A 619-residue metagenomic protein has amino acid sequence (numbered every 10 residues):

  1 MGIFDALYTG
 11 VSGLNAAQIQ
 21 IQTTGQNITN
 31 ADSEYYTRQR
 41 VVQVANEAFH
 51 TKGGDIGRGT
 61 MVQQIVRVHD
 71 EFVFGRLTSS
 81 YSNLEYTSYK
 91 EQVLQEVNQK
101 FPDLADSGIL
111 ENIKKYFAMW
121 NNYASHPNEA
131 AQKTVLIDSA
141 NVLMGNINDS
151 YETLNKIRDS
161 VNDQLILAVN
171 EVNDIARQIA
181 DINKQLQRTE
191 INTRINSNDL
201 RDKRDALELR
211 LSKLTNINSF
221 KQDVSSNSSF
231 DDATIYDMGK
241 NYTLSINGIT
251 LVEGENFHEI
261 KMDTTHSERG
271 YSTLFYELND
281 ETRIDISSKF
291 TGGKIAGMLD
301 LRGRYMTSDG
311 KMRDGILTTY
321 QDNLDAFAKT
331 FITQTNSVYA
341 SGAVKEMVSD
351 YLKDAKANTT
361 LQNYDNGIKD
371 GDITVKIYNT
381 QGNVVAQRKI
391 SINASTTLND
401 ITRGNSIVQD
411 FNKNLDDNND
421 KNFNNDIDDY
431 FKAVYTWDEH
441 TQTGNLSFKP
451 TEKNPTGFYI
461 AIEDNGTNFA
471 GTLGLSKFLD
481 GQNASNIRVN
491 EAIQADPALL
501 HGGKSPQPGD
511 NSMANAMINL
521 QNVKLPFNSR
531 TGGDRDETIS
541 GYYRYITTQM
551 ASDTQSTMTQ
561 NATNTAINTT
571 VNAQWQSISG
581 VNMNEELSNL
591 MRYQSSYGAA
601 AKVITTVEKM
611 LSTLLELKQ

Functional and structural regions predicted by a protein language model:
M1-Q619: Structural signature of extracellular appendage/secretion-system components
